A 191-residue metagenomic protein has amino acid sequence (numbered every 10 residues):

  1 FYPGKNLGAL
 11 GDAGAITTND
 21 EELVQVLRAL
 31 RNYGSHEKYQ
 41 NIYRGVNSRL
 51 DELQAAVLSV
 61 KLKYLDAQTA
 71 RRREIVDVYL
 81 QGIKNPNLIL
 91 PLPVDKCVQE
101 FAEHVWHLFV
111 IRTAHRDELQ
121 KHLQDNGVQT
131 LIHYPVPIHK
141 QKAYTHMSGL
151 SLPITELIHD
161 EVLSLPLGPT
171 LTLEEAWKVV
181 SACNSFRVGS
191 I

Functional and structural regions predicted by a protein language model:
F1-A9, E37-I42: Conserved active-site segment immediately N-terminal to the catalytic lysine that forms the internal aldimine
P3-A9, A15-T17, S164: Active-site phosphate-binding strand-loop segment of PLP-dependent enzymes
L7-G11, A102-V105: Short glycine-enriched loop/turn motifs at secondary-structure junctions
N19-I191: PLP-dependent aminotransferase class I/II
